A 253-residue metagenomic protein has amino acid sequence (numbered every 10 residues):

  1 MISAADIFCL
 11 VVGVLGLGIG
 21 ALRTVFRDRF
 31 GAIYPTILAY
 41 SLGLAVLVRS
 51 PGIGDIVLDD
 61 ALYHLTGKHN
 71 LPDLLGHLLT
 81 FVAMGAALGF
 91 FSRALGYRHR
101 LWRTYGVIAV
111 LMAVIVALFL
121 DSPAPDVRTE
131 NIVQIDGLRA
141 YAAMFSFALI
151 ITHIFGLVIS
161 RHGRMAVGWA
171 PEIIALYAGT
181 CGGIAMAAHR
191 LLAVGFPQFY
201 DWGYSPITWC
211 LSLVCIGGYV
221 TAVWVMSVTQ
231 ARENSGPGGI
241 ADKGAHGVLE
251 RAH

Functional and structural regions predicted by a protein language model:
M1-G31, F145-H162, V220-V225: First transmembrane helix
S3-V14, P35-V48, D60-R93: Individual alpha-helical transmembrane segments in multi-pass integral membrane proteins
R27-S41, H99-V107, A166-L176, T208: Membrane-interfacial loop-to-transmembrane alpha-helix junctions, especially the N-terminal start
Y34-D59, I173-A193: Hydrophobic alpha-helical transmembrane segments of multi-pass membrane proteins
G54-D60, L120-I132, H189-Q198: Juxtamembrane "helix-exit" motif on the non-cytosolic side of transmembrane helices
S92-S122: The cytoplasmic-loop to transmembrane-helix boundary for the fourth helix
P125-I159: Extracellular-loop-to-transmembrane junctions of the mid-late helices
A148-H253: C-terminal transmembrane-bundle signature of multipass membrane proteins, characterized by strong activation on
